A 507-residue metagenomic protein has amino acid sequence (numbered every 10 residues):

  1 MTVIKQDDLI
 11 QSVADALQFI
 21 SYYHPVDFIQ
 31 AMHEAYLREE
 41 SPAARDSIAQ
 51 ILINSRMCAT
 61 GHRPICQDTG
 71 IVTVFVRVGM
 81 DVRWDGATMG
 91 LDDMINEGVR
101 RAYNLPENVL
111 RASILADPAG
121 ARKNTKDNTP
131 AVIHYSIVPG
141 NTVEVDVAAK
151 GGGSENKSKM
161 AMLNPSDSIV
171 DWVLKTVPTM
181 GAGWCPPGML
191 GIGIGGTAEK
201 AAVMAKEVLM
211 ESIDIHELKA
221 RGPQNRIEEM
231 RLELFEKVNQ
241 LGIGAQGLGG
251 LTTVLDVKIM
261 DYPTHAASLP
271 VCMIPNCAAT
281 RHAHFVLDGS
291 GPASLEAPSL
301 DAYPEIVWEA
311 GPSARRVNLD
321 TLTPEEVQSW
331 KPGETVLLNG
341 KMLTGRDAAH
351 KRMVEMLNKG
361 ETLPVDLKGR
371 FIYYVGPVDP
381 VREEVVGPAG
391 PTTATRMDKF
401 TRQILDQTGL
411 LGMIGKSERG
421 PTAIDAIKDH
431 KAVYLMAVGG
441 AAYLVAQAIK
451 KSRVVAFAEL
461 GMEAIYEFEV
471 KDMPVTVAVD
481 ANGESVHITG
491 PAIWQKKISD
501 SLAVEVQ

Functional and structural regions predicted by a protein language model:
M1-I192, T197-A310, D406: Non-transmembrane, aqueous-exposed alpha-helical and coiled segments at domain scale
L163, A205-L209, C272-N276, G289-G291 (+5 more regions): Short, solvent-exposed amphipathic alpha-helical segments in soluble enzyme and RNA/protein-processing domains
L209, I213-G242, Q246-G249, T344-M473: Feature captures the catalytic cores and cofactor-binding loops of soluble hydro-lyases/lyases that act on carboxylate
G249-V257, T264-H265, A278, Q447-Q507: C-terminal binding/interaction regions
P312-L322: Short, structured beta-strand/loop micro-motifs enriched in basic residues and often containing a Trp
E325-Q328, V365: Residue "hotspots" at secondary-structure boundaries inside conserved domains
V327-W330, V336: Short, well-ordered loop/turn sites that connect or cap secondary structure elements
T335, K341-G345: Short, charged beta-turn/beta-strand-edge "cap" motif at the junction between a beta-strand and an adjacent loop
